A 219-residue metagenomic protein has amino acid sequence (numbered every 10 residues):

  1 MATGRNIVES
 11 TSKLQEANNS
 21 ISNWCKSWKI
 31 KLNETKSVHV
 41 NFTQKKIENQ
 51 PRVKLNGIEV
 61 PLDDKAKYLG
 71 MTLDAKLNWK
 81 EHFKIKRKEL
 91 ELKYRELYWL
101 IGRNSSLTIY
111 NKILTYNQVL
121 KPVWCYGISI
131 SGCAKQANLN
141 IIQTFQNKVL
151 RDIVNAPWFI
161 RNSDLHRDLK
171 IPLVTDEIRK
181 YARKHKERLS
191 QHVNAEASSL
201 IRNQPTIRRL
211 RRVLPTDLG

Functional and structural regions predicted by a protein language model:
M1-N23, Q44, L77-W79: Catalytic palm subdomain of template-directed nucleic-acid polymerases, centered on the conserved carboxylate motif
I7-S10, W79, F83, S105-K112 (+3 more regions): Residue-level recognition of alpha-helical structural elements
T11-L14, N18, L32, F83 (+4 more regions): Hydrophobic packing residues in well-ordered alpha-helices of helical domains and bundles
E16, N23, I30-K65: Short, conserved micro-motifs composed of acidic
S22-N33, V38-V40, L114-T115, I130 (+2 more regions): Short, charged alpha-helical motifs in flexible N/C-terminal segments and linkers
I58-I130: Basic, alpha-helical interaction scaffolds
S198-G219: C-terminal helix/juxtamembrane-tail motif
